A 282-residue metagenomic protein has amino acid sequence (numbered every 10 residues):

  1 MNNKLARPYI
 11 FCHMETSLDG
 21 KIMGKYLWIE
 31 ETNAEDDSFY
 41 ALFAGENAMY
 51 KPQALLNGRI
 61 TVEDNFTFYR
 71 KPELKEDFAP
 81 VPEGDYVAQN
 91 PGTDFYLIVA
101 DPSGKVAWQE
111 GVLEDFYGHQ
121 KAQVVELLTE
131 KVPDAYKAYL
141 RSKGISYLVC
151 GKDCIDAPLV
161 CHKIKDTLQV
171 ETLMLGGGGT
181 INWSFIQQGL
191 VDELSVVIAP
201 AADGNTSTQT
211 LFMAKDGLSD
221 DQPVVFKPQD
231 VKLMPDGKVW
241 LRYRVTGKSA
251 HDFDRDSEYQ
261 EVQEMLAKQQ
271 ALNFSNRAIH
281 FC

Functional and structural regions predicted by a protein language model:
M1-C282: Enzymes that bind and transform nitrogen-containing heteroaromatic metabolites
